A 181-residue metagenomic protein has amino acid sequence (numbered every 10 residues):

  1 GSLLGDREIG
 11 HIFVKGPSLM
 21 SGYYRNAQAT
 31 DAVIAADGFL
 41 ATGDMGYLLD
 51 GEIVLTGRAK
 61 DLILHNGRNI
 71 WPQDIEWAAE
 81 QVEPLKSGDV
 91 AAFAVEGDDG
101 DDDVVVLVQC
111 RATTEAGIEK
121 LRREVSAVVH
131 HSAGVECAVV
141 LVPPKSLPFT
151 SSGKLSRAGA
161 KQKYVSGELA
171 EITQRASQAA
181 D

Functional and structural regions predicted by a protein language model:
G1-F13, D50: Conserved beta-loop-beta connector loops within the AMP-binding
S2, E52-V54, R68, K154 (+1 more regions): Residue-level signal for well-ordered, solvent-exposed loop/turn and beta-edge residues enriched in charged/polar side
G16, S21-G22, D31, G43-A133: AMP-binding/adenylate-forming catalytic core of the ANL superfamily
R25, A35-A36, S166: Phosphate-coordinating loops and pocket residues in cytosolic domains that bind phosphorylated ligands
L40-T42, V142: Short, small/polar residue-rich loop motifs at catalytic or cofactor-binding pockets
D89, F93-A94, V105-V106, S126-A180: Conserved C-terminal "lid"/linker of ANL adenylate-forming enzymes
